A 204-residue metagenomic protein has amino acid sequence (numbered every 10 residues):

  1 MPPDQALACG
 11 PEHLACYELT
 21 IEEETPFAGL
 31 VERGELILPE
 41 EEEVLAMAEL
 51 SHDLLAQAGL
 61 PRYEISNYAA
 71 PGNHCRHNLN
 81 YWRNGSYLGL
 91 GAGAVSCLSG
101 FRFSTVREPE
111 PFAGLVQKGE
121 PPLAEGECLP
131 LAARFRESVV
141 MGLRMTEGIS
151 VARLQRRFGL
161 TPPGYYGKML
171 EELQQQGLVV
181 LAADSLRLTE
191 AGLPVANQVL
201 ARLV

Functional and structural regions predicted by a protein language model:
M1-L160: C-terminal scaffold of the Radical SAM
V151-A152, G164-Y166, L181: Extended hydrophobic-aromatic, low-complexity segments
G159-Q175: Short amphipathic alpha-helical interaction segments
Q174-D184: A short, conserved structural fragment
S185-T189: Minor-groove-contacting beta-hairpin "wing" of winged helix-turn-helix DNA-binding domains
A191-V204: Short, amphipathic alpha-helical interaction segments positioned at domain boundaries
